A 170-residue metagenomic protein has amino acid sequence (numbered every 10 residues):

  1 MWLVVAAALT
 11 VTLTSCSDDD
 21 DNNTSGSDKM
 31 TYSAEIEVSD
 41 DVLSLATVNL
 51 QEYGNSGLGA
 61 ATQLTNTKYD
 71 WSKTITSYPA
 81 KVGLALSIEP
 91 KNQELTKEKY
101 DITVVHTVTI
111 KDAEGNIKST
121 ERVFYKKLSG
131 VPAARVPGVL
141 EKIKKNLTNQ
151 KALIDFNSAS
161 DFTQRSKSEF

Functional and structural regions predicted by a protein language model:
M1-L3: Bacterial N-terminal signal peptides that target proteins for export
L9-I36: Bacterial Sec-dependent N-terminal signal peptides
N23-G26, V38-L43, L50-G59: Short loop/turn and low-complexity linker motifs enriched in small/turn-promoting residues
S27-V38, P79-I88: Noncatalytic modules at the cell exterior or secretory-pathway interfaces, chiefly beta-strand-rich lectin/adhesion
L45-N55, K97-I110: Short, surface-exposed beta-strand/strand-loop-strand elements in extracellular ectodomains
N55-I102: Mature extracytoplasmic domains of secretory-pathway proteins
T76-A80, T109-K118: A short, structured loop/turn motif at beta-sheet edges
N116-F170: C-terminal partner/receptor-binding element of secreted or periplasmic proteins
